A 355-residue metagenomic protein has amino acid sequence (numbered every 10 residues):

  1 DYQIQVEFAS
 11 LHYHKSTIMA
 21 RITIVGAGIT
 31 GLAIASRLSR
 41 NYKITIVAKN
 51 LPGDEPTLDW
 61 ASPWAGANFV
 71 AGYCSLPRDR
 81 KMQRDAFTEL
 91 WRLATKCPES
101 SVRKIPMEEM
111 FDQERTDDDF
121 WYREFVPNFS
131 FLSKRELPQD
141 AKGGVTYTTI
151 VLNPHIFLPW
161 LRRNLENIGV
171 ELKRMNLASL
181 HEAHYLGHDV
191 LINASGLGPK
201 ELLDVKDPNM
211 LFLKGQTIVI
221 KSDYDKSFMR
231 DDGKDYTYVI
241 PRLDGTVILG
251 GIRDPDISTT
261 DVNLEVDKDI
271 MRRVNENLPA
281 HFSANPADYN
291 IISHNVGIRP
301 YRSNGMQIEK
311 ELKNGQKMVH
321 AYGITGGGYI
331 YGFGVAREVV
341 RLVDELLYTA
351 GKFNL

Functional and structural regions predicted by a protein language model:
R21-I44: N-terminal Rossmann-like FAD-binding beta1-loop-alpha1 element of flavoenzymes
T30, P52, G198: Conserved Rossmann-like nucleotide-cofactor binding loop
N41-A61: Glycine-rich FAD pyrophosphate-binding loop
D59-R84: N-terminal glycine-rich dinucleotide-binding loop that anchors FAD/FMN and/or NAD(P) in oxidoreductases
K81, D85-G169: Flavin (FAD/FMN) cofactor-binding and adjacent substrate-gating region of FAD-dependent oxidoreductase domains
T149-D235, G245, D256-S258, E265-I270: Predominantly flavin-linked oxidoreductase catalytic cores and closely associated redox partners
W160, Y289-L355: C-terminal catalytic lobe of FAD-dependent flavoproteins
K226-N304, E309-L312: Active-site lid/adjacent beta-loop-alpha segment flanking the redox-cofactor pocket in flavoenzymes
